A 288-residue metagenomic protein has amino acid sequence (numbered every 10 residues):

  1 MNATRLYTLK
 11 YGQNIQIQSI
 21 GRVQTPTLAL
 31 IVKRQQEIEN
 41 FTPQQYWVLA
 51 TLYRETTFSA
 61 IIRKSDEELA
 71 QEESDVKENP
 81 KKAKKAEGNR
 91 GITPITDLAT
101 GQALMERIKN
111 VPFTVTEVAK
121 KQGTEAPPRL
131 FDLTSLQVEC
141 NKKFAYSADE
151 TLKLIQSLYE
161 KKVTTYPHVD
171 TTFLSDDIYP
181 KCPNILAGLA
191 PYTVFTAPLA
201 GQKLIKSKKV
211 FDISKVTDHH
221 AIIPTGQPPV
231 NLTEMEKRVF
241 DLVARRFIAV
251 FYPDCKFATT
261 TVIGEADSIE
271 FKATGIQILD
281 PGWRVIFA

Functional and structural regions predicted by a protein language model:
M1-A288: Toprim catalytic domain recognition across nucleic-acid enzymes
